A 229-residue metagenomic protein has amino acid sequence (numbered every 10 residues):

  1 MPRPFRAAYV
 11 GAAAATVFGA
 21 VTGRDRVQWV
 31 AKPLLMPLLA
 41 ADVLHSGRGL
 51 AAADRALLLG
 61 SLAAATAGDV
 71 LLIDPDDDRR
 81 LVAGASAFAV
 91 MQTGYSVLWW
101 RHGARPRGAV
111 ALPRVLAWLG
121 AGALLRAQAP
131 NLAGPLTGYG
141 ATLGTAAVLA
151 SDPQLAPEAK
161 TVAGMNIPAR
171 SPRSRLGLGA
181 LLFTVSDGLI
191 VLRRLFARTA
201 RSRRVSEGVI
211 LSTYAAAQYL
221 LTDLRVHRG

Functional and structural regions predicted by a protein language model:
M1-G229: Polytopic alpha-helical membrane-helix bundles and their juxtamembrane interface segments in multi-pass membrane
